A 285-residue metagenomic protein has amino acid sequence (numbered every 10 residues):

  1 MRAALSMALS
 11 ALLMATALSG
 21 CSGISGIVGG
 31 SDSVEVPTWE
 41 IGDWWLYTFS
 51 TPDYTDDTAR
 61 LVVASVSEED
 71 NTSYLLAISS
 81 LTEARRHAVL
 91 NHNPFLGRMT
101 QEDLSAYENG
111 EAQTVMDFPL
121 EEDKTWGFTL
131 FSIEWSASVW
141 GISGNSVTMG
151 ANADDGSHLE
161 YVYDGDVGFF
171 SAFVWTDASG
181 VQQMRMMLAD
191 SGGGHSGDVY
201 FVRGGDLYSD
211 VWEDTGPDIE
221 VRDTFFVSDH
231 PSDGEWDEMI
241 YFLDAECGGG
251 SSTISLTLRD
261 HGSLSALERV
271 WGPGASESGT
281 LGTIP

Functional and structural regions predicted by a protein language model:
M1-M7: Positively charged n-region of N-terminal signal peptides that target proteins for export
A15-L18: Bacterial Sec-type N-terminal signal peptides, specifically the leucine/valine-rich hydrophobic h-region
I24-R85, P94, D103-R222: Acidic, serine/threonine-rich low-complexity disordered tracts
D56-D57, H87, Y208-D210, G262-G272: Surface-exposed loop/edge segments in extracytoplasmic proteins
S73-I78, R86-V89, N93-P94, S255 (+1 more regions): Surface-exposed, glycine/proline- and aromatic-rich loop segments on solvent-exposed faces across compartments
D218-S276: Acidic, Ser/Thr/Pro-rich low-complexity intrinsically disordered segments
I284-P285: Cysteine-clustered segments with highest specificity for TGF-beta superfamily mature ligands
